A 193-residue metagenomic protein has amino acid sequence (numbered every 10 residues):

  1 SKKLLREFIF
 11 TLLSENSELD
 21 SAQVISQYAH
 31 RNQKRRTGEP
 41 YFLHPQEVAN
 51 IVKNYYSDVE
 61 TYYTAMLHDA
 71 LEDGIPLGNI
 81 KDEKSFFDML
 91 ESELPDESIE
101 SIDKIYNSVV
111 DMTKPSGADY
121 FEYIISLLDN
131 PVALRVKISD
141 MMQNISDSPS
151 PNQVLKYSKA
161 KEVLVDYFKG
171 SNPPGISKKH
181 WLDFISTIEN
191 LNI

Functional and structural regions predicted by a protein language model:
S1-I193: Active-site helical microenvironments for divalent-metal-assisted chemistry
